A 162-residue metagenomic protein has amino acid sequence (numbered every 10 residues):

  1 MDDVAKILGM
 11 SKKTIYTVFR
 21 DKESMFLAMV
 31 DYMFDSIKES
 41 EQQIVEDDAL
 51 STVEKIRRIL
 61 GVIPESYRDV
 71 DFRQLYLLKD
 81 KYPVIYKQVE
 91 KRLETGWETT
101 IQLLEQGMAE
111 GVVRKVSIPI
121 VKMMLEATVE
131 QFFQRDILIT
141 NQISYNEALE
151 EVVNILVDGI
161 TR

Functional and structural regions predicted by a protein language model:
M1-S24, A28: Helix-turn-helix
T14-V18, V62, T128-F132: Amphipathic alpha-helical interface segments
A28, Q42-D69, V121-L125: Hydrophobic alpha-helical connector segments
D31-K38: Short, basic, alpha-helical segments at the C-terminal edge of helix-turn-helix-like DNA-binding modules
I44, D48, V70, Q74-L78 (+2 more regions): Secondary-structure edge/capping motif, primarily at the C-terminal ends of alpha-helices and the immediately following
E54, R58, E65, Q102-E110 (+2 more regions): C-terminal peripheral helix-coil segments that are non-catalytic and often amphipathic
P64-I101: Short secondary-structure transition hinges
E94-L125, V129: Hydrophobic alpha-helical bundle segments that form small-molecule/ligand-binding pockets
